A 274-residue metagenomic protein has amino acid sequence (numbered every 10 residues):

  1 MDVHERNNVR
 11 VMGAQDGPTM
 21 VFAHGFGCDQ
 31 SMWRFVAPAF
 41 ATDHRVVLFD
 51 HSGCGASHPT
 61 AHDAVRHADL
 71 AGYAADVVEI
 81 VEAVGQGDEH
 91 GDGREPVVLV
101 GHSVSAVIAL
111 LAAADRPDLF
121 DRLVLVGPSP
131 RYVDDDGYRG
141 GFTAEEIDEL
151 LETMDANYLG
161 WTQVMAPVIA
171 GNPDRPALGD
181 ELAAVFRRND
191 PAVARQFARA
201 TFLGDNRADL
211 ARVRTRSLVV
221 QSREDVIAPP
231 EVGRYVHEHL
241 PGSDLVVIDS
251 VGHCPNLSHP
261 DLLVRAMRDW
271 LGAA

Functional and structural regions predicted by a protein language model:
E5, R10-M12, P38, V47 (+3 more regions): Active-site loop/oxyanion-hole signature of alpha/beta-hydrolase fold enzymes
G25-C28, S103: Active-site glycine-rich loops that stabilize anionic/oxyanionic intermediates across multiple enzyme folds
G101, S105, A109: Gly/Ala-rich beta-loop-alpha elbow adjacent to hydrolase catalytic centers
L110-A156: Flexible "cap/lid" loop of the alpha/beta hydrolase fold
D134, Y138-F142, E152-R212: Conserved alpha/beta-hydrolase catalytic His-Asp/Glu region
V213, V219-Q221, D225: Short beta-strand/loop motif that positions the catalytic acidic residue of the alpha/beta-hydrolase fold
V226-V232: Conserved alpha/beta-hydrolase "acid-adjacent" motif
G242-A274: Catalytic active-site module of serine/aspartate enzymes centered on a nucleophile-bearing elbow/loop
